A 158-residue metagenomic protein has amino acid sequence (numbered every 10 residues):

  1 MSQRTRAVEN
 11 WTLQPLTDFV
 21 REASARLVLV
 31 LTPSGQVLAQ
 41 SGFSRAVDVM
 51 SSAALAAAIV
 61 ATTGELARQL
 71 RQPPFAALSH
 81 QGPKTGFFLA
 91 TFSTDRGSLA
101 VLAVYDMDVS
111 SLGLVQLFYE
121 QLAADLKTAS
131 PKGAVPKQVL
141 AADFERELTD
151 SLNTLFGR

Functional and structural regions predicted by a protein language model:
S2-A25, L38-R158: Acidic, low-complexity cytosolic segments
V30-L38: Short, glycine-anchored, charge-dense loop/turn motifs used at functional sites
